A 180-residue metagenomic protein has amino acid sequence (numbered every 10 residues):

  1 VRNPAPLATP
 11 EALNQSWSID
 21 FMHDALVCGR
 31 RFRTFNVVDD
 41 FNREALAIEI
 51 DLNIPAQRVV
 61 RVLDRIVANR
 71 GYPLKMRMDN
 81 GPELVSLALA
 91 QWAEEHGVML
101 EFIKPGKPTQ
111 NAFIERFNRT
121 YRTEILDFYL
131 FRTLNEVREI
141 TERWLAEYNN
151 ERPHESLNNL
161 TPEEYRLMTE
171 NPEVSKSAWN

Functional and structural regions predicted by a protein language model:
V1-V38, E44, Q57-V62, N69-L74 (+1 more regions): Mobile-element integrase/transposase regions, centering on the N-terminal DNA-binding/Zn-coordinating module
P4, T9, E94-V98, T120-N180: C-terminal domain-tail junction helix/linker
D20, D39, D79, N111 (+2 more regions): Acidic active-site catalytic centers that drive phospho-/nucleotidyl reactions and related ester hydrolyses
F41, R65, A90-Q91, E95 (+1 more regions): Surface-exposed charge patches
L63, N69-S86, G106, N158-E163: Acidic/histidine-rich, metal-coordinating catalytic segments
K75-N80, E95-F113, Y129-L134: RNase H-like polynucleotidyl transferase catalytic core
